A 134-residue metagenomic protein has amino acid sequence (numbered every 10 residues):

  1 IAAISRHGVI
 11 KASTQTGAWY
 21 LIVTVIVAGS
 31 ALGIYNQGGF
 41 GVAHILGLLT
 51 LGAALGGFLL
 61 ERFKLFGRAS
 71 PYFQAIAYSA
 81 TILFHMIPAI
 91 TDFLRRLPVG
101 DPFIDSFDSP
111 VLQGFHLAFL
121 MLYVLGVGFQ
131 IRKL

Functional and structural regions predicted by a protein language model:
I1-L134: Alpha-helical membrane insertion/targeting regions
